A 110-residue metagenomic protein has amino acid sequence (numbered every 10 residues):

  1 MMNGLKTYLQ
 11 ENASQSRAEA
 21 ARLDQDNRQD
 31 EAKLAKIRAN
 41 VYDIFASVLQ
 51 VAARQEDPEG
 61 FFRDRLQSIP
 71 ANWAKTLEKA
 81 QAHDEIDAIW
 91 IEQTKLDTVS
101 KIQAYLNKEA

Functional and structural regions predicted by a protein language model:
M1-E11, A18, A32, I89 (+1 more regions): Terminal, compositionally biased segments
M1-E19, R38, P58-A74: Short amphipathic alpha-helical heptad-repeat segments
Q10, Q29-N40, I86-D97: Short, charged, amphipathic alpha-helical segments
A13, D24, N40, F45 (+2 more regions): Enrichment for repetitive, rod-forming helical segments
S16-D30, A53, T76-D84: Secondary-structure edge/capping motif, primarily at the C-terminal ends of alpha-helices and the immediately following
A35-E56, V99, L106: Repeat-associated, polar segments at repeat-unit boundaries in modular proteins
N72-A110: Amphipathic alpha-helical binding modules
